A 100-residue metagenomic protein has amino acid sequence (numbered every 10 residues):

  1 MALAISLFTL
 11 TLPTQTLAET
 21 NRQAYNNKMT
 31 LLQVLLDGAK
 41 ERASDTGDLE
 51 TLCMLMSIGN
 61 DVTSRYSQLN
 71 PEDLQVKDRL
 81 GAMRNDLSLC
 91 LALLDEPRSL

Functional and structural regions predicted by a protein language model:
M1-A18: Classic N-terminal secretory signal peptides
T14-E50, P97-L100: Immediate post-signal-peptide N-terminus of mature secreted/exported proteins
T51-L100: Compact alpha-helical subdomains of small soluble proteins
